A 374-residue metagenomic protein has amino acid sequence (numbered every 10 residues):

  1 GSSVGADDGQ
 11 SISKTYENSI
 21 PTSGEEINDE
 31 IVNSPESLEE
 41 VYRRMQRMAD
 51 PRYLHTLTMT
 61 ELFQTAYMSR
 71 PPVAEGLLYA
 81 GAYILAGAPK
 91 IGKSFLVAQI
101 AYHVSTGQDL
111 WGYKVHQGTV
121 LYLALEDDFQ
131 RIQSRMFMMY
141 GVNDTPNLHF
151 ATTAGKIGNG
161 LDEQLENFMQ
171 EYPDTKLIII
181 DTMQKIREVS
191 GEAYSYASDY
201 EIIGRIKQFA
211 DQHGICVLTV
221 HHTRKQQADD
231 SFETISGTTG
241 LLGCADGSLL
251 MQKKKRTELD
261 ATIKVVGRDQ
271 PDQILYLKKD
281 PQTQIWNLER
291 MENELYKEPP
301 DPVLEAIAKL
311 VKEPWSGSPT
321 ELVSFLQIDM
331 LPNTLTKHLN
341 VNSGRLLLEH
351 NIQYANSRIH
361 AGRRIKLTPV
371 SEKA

Functional and structural regions predicted by a protein language model:
G1-P51: Short, small/acidic-rich helices and loops at N termini and domain boundaries of DNA replication/processing enzymes
Y42-N143, Q170-E171: The Walker A/P-loop phosphate-binding site
P51, S69, K114-E201, Q208 (+3 more regions): Conserved inter-motif catalytic segment of the P-loop NTP-binding fold
F63-S69, N159, D229-E233: Short gly/ser/thr-rich secondary-structure transition/capping motifs
L78, A101, Y122, D181 (+5 more regions): Conserved RecA-like P-loop NTPase ATPase core
I84-A86, K90, F95, Y196-I285 (+1 more regions): Phosphate-binding/switch region of NTP-binding enzymes
M138-L148, T238-L242, S343-L347: Short, conserved catalytic or adaptor-binding loops enriched in Gly and charged residues
Y276-A374: DNA transaction DNA-binding modules
